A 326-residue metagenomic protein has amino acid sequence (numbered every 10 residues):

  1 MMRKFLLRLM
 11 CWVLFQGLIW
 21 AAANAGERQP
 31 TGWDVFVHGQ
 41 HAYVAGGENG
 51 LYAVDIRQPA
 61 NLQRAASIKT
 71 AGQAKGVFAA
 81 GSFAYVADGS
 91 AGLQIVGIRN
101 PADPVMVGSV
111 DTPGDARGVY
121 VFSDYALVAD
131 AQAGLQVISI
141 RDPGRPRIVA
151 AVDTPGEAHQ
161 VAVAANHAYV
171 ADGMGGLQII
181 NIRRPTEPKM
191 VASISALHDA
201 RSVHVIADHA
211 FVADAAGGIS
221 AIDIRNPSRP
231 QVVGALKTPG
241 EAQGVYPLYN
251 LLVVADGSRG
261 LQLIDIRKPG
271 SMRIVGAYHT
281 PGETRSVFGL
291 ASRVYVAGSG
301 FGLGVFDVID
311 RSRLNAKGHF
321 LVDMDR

Functional and structural regions predicted by a protein language model:
M2-M10: Bacterial N-terminal signal peptides that target proteins for export
L14-R326: Feature marking well-ordered beta-strand scaffolds used for ligand recognition
